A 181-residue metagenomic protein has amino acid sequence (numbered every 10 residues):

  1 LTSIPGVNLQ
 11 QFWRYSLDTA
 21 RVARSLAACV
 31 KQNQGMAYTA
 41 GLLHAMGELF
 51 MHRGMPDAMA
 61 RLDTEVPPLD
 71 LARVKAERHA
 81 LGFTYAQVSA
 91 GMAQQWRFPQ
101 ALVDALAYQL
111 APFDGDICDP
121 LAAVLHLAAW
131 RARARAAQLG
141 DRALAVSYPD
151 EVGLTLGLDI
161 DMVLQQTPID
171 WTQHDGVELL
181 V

Functional and structural regions predicted by a protein language model:
L1-Q10, L17-V181: Metal-dependent nucleotide-binding catalytic modules
